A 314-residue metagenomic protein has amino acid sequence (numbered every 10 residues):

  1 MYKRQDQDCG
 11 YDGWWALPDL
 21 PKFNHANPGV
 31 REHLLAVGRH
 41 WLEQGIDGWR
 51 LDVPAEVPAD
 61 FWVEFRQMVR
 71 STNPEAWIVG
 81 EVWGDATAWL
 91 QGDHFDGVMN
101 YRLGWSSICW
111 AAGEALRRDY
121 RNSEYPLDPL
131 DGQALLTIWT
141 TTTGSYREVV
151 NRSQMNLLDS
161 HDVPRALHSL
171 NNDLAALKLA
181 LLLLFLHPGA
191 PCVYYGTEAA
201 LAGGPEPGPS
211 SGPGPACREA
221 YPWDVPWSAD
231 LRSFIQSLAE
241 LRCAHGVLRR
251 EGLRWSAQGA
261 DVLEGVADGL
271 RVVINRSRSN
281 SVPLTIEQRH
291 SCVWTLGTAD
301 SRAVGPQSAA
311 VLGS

Functional and structural regions predicted by a protein language model:
K3-Q44, F65, V69-S71, T87-A88 (+1 more regions): Substrate-binding/active-site clefts of carbohydrate-active enzymes
P28, A55-E56, S160: Short, surface-exposed acidic/glycine-rich loop or hinge patches that mediate macromolecular interfaces
V37-R39, D47, D52-Y146, L183 (+2 more regions): Active-site-proximal helices and loops of the catalytic beta/alpha 8
W49-R50, W77-G80, M155-L157, F185-L186 (+2 more regions): Structural recognition of the beta-strand scaffold that forms the well-ordered cores of secreted hydrolase catalytic
S71, E148-V150, F185-H187, V266: Extracellular/periplasmic catalytic domains that process cell-envelope and extracellular macromolecules
E148-N172: Active-site clefts of carbohydrate-active enzymes
A175-L186: Short, hydrophobic/aliphatic alpha-helical segments
P188, V193, T197-S314: Carbohydrate-interacting/catalytic domains
